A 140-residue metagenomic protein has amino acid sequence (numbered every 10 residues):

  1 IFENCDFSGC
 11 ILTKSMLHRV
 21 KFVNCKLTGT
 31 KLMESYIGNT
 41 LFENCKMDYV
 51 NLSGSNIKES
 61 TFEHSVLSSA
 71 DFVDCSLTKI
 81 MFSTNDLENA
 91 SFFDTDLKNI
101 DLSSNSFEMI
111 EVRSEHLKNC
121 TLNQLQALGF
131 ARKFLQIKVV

Functional and structural regions predicted by a protein language model:
I1-V140: Tandem repeat scaffolds
